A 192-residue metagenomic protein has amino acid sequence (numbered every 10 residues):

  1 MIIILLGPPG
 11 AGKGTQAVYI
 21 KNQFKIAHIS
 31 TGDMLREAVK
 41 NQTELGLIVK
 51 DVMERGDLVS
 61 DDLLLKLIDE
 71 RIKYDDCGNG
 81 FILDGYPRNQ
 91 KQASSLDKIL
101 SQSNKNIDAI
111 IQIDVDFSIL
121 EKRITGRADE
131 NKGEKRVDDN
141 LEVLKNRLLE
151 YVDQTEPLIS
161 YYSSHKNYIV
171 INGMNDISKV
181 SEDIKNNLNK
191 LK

Functional and structural regions predicted by a protein language model:
M1-K192: Glycine-rich phosphate-binding loop of ATP-dependent small-molecule kinases
